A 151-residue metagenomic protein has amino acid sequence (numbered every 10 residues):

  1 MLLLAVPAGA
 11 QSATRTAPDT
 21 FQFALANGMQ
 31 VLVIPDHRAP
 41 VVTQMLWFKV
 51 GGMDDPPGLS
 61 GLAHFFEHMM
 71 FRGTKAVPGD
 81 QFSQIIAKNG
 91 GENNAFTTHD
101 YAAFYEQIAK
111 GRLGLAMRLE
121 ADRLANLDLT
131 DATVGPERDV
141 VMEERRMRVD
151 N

Functional and structural regions predicted by a protein language model:
M1-P7: Bacterial N-terminal signal peptides
A8-S12: Boundary at the C-terminal end of the N-terminal hydrophobic targeting segment
A13-G52: Mature N-terminal segment immediately following signal peptide/propeptide cleavage in secreted/periplasmic
V50-A63, H68-N151: Active-site-adjacent, His/Asp/Glu-enriched structural segments that form or flank metal-binding and acid/base networks
